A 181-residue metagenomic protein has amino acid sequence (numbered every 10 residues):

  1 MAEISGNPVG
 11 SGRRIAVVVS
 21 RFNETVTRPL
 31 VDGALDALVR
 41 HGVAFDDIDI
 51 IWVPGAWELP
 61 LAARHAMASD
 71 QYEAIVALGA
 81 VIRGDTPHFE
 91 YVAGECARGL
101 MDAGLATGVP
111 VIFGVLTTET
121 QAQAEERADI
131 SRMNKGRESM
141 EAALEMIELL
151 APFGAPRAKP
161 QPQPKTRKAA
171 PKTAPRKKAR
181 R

Functional and structural regions predicted by a protein language model:
M1-R14, F153-R181: SAM-dependent methyltransferases
A2-P54: Glycine-rich phosphate/diphosphate-binding loop of Rossmann-like nucleotide-binding domains
R21-F22, V53, A80-V81, L116-Q121: Short, ordered loop/turn segments at secondary-structure junctions
E24, D36-A44, R64-Q71, M101-A106 (+1 more regions): Generic secondary-structure signature for well-ordered alpha-helical cores
E58, A62-L100: Glycine-rich phosphate-binding loop
E90-T118, A122: Short, acidic/small-residue loops that bind anionic groups at enzyme active sites
E119-M133: Phosphate-binding/catalytic loops
M133-R167: A charged, well-structured terminal subsegment
